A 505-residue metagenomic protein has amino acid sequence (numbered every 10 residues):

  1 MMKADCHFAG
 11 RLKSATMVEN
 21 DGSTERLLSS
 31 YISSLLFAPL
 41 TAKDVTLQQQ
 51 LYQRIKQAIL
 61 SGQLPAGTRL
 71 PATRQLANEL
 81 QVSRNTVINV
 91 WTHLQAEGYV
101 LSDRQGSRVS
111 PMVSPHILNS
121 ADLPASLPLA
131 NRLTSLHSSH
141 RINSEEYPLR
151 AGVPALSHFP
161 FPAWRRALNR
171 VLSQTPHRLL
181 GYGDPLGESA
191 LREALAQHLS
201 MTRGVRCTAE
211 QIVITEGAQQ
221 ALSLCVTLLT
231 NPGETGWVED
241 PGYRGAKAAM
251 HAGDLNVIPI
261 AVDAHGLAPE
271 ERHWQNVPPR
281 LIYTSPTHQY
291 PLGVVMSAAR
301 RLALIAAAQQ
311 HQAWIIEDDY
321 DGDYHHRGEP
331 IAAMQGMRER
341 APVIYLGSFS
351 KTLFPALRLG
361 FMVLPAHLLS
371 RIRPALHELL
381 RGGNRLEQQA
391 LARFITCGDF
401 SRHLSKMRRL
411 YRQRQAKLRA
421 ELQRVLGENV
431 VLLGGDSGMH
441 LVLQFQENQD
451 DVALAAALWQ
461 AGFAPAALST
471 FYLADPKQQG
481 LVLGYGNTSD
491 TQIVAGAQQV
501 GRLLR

Functional and structural regions predicted by a protein language model:
M1-V171, T175, H367, R373 (+9 more regions): N-terminal basic, amphipathic alpha-helical segments
P154, P286-Y290, K351: Short glycine-rich anion-binding loops that position phosphate/pyrophosphate groups of nucleotides and phosphorylated
L168, T175-Q312, I316, G322-Y324 (+3 more regions): Conserved core of the PLP fold type I
L195, F361, Q389-C397: Helix-loop "lid/cap" segments that line or gate small-molecule binding pockets
R338-R371: Active-site PLP attachment segment
F400-R402: Short, polar/flexible loop-turn hinges at active-site or ligand-entry regions and domain interfaces
S469: Flavin (primarily FAD) cofactor-binding/catalytic cores of flavoenzymes
